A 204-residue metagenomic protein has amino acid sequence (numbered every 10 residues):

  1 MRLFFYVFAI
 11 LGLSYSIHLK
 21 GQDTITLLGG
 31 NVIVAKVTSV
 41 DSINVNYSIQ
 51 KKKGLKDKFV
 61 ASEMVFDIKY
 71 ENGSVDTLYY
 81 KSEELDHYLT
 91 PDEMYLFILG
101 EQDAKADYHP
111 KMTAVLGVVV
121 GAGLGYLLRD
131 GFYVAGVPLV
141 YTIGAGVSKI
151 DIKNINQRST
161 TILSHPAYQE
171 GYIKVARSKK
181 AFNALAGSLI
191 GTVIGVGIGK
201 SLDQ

Functional and structural regions predicted by a protein language model:
M1-T24, A35: Bacterial Sec-dependent N-terminal signal peptides
L19-A176, K180-G187, Q204: Compositionally biased alpha-helical segments
L185, L189-G197: Active-site or metal-binding loop neighborhoods of secreted/extracellular toxin and effector enzymes
I198-Q204: Juxtamembrane boundary at the C-terminal end of a transmembrane helix
